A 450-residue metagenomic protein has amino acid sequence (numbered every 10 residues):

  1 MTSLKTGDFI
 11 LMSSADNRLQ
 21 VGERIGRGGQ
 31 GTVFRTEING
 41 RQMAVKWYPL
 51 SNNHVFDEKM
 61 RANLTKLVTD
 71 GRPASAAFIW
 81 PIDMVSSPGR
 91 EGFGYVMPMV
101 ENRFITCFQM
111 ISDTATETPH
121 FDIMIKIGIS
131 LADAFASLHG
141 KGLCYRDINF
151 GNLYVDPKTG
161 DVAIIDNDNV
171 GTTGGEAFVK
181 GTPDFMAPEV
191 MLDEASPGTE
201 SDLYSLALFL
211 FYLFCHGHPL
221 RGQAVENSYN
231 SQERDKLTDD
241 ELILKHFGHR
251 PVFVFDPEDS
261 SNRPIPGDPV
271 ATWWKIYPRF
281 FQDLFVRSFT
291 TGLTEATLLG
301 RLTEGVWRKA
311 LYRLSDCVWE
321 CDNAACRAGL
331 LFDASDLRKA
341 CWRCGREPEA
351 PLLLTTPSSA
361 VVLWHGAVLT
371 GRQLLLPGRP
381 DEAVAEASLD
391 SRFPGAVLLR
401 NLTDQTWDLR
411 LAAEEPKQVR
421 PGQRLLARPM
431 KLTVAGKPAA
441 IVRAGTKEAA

Functional and structural regions predicted by a protein language model:
T2-R41: ATP-binding glycine-rich phosphate-binding loop
K46-S51: Conserved beta3-strand ATP-binding lysine motif
A76-I127: Conserved structural core of kinase catalytic domains
F135, H139-P157: Catalytic-loop of the protein kinase fold
E176-D193: Conserved activation segment of eukaryotic-like protein kinases, specifically the C-terminal portion of the activation
D202: Conserved catalytic-loop aspartate of Hanks-type protein kinases
L210-Q282: Conserved C-lobe activation region of Hanks-type protein kinase-like domains
L409-A450: C-terminal boundary/linker segments immediately following FHA domains
